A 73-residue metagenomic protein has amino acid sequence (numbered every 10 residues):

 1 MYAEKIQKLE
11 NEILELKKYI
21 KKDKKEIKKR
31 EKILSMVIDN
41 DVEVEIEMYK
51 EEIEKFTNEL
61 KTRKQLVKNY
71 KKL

Functional and structural regions predicted by a protein language model:
M1-K24: Short, charge/polar-rich alpha-helical segments
N11, K28-E31, K68: Asparagine/serine/threonine-enriched low-complexity, disordered tracts, especially those forming N-linked glycosylation
K18-K50: Short E/K-rich amphipathic alpha-helical oligomerization segments
L60-L73: Long amphipathic alpha-helical coiled-coil segments
